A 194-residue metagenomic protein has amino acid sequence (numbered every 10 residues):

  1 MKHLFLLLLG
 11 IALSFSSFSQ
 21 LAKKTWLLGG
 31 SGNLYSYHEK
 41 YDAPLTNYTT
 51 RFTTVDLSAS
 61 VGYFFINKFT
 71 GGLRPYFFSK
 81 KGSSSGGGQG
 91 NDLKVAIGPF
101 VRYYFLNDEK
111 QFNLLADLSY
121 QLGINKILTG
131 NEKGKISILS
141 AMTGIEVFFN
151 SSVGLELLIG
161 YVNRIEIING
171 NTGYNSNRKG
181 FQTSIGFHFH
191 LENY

Functional and structural regions predicted by a protein language model:
Q20-T25, K68, L106-L114, F149-V153 (+1 more regions): Short loop/turn motifs that connect adjacent beta-strands in outer-membrane beta-barrel proteins
Q20-Y63, G71, Q182-Y194: Short glycine/proline- and aromatic-enriched beta-strand/turn motifs that initiate or cap beta-hairpins
K24-W26, R51-V55, N91-I97, F112 (+2 more regions): Residues that define the transmembrane beta-barrel architecture of outer-membrane proteins
G30-L34, L57-Y63, P99-Y103, L118-Y120 (+4 more regions): Residues on the lipid-exposed face of transmembrane beta-strands in outer-membrane beta-barrel proteins
G32-H38, P75-K81, L93, Y103-F105 (+3 more regions): Transmembrane beta-strands of outer-membrane beta-barrel pores
E39-N47, S83-N91, K126-K135, I167-Y174: Outer-membrane beta-barrel translocator domains and adjoining extracellular loop/strand segments of Gram-negative
K40-Y41, K81-S83, A141-Y194: Predominantly the C-terminal beta-signal and adjacent terminal strand-loop region of outer-membrane beta-barrel
L45-Y103: Glycine- and aromatic-enriched membrane insertion/assembly motifs of diderm outer-membrane and organelle channel
